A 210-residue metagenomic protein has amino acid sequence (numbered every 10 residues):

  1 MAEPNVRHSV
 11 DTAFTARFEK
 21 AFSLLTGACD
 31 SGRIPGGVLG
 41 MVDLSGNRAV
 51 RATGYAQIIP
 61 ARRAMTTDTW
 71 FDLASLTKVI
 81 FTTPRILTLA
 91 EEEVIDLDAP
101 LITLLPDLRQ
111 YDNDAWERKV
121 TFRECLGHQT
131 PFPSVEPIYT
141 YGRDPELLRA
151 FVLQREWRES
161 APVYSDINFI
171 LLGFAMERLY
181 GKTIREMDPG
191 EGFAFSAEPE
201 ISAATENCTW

Functional and structural regions predicted by a protein language model:
M1-V10: Short, contiguous pre-domain boundary segments
D11-F71, V94, E146-V152: Short, conserved catalytic-motif segment at the N-terminal edge
F14, F18, D30, D72-S75 (+3 more regions): Aromatic-acidic/polar surface patches that form glycan- and anion
R17, A21, L104, M187-G192: Extended, well-ordered alpha-helical scaffold segments
F22-T26, S45-G46, D72-D98, F169-E177: Active-site SXXK
V50-T53, Q57-I58, D112-W210: Short, surface-exposed loop or secondary-structure junction motifs that flank catalytic or metal-binding residues
R63-T66, I80, L108-Q110: A structural signal for the main folded, soluble domain(s) of proteins
L101-R109: Acidic helix-start/capping segments at beta-turn-to-alpha-helix junctions
